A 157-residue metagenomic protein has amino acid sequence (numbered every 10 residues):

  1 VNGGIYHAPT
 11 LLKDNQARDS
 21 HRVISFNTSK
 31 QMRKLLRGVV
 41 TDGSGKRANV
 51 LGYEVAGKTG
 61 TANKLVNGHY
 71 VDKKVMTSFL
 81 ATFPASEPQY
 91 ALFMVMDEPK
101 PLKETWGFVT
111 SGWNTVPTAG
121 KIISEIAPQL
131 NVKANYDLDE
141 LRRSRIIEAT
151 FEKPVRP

Functional and structural regions predicted by a protein language model:
V1-V50, P101-G112, Q129-K153: Conserved active-site-proximal loop/helix segments of enzymes involved in bacterial cell-wall and related
S29-L36, T77, V116, G120-I123: Extracytoplasmic/secreted envelope proteins and their assembly/folding machinery, especially bacterial periplasmic
M32, K58-G60, L80, L92 (+1 more regions): Residue-level preference for non-acidic, small/hydrophobic
V39, T61-N63, A85-S86, M96-P101: Solvent-exposed loop/turn segments at secondary-structure junctions within structured extracellular/periplasmic domains
L51-P84: Short, Gly/Ser/Thr-enriched beta-strand-loop segments that form substrate-interacting elements of hydrolase/peptidase
V71-K74, T82-P88, R145-I146, P154-V155: Extracellular/periplasmic catalytic domains that process cell-envelope and extracellular macromolecules
L80, P88-G107: Short, well-ordered beta-strand elements
S86, G112-Q129: C-terminal, active-site-flanking charged/polar segments
